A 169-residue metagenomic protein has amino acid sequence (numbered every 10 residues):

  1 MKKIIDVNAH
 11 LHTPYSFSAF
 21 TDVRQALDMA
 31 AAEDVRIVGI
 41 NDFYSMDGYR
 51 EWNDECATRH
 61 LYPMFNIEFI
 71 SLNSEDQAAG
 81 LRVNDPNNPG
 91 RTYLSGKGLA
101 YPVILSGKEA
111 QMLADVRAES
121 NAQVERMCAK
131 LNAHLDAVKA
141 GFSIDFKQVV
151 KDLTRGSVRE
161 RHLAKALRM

Functional and structural regions predicted by a protein language model:
K2-V158: A metal-dependent hydrolase metal-coordination microenvironment
R155-M169: Extended, H/D-rich, highly charged conserved domains that either
